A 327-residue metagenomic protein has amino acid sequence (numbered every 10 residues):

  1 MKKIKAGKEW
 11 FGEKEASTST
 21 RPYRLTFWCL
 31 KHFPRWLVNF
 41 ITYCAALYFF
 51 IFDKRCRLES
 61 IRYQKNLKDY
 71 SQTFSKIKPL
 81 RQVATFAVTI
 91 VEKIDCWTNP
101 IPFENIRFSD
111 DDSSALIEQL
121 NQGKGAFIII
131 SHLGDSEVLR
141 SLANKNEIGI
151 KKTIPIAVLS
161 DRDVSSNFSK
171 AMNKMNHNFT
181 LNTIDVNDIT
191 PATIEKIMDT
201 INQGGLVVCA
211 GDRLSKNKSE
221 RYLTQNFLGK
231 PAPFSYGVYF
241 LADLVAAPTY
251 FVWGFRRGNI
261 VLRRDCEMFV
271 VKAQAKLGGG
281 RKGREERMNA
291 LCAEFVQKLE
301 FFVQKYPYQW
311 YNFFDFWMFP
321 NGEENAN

Functional and structural regions predicted by a protein language model:
K2-D135, A171-K174: Membrane-anchoring hydrophobic helices of lipid-metabolizing enzymes
E15-A16, F50, R162, N187 (+2 more regions): A generic secondary-structure micro-motif detector that highlights 1-2 residue hydrophobic/ambivalent hotspots embedded
R21, C56, F108, I189 (+1 more regions): Soluble or luminal CAZymes and related metallo-dependent hydrolases
L58, S114, E137, S169-K170 (+3 more regions): Residue-level marker for well-ordered alpha-helical positions
P102-F108, N182-D188, F227-G229, R281: Short, flexible loop segments at the rims of nucleotide/cofactor-binding pockets, characterized by
D111, L159-D161, I184-V186, V271-A273 (+1 more regions): Conserved beta-strand termini and adjacent loop/short-helix elements that scaffold enzyme active sites in alpha/beta
L120-D188, N217-L223: Catalytic core of membrane glycerolipid acyltransferases/transacylases, capturing the structured, soluble-facing
K145, K174, N178, P191-N327: Non-catalytic C-terminal accessory region of glycerolipid acyltransferases and related lyso-lipid remodeling enzymes
